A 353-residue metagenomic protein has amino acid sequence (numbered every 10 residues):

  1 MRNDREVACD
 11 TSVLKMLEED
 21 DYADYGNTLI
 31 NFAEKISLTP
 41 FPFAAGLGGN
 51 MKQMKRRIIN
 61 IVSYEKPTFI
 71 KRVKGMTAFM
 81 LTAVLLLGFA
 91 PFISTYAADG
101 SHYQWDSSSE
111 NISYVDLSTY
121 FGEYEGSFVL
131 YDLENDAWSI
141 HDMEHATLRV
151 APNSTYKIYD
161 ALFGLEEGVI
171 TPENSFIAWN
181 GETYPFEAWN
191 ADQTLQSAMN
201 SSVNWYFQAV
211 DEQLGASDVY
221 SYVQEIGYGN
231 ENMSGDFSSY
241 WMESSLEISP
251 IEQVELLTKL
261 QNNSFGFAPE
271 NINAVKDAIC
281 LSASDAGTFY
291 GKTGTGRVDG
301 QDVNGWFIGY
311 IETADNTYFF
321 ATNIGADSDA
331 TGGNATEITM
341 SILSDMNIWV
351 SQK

Functional and structural regions predicted by a protein language model:
M1-D99: Hydrophobic topogenic segments
Y25-A33, M199, Y206, V210 (+2 more regions): Short alpha-helical scaffolding segments that buttress acidic/His motifs in well-ordered protein cores
S94-G122, E212-G215, T258-S284, G296-K353: Structured C-terminal helix/loop/strand segments within mature extracytoplasmic catalytic/sensor domains
T95-S154, G168: Short pre-catalytic segments that frame enzyme active sites
V150-N174, A198, F320: Active-site SXXK
L165-E182, A268-I272: Short, well-structured active-site flanking segments
S175-A191, S197-V203, L214-G215: Acidic helix-start/capping segments at beta-turn-to-alpha-helix junctions
T194-L195, A209-T258: Mid-domain, small-residue-enriched loop/turn segments at the edges of structured enzyme/sensor domains
